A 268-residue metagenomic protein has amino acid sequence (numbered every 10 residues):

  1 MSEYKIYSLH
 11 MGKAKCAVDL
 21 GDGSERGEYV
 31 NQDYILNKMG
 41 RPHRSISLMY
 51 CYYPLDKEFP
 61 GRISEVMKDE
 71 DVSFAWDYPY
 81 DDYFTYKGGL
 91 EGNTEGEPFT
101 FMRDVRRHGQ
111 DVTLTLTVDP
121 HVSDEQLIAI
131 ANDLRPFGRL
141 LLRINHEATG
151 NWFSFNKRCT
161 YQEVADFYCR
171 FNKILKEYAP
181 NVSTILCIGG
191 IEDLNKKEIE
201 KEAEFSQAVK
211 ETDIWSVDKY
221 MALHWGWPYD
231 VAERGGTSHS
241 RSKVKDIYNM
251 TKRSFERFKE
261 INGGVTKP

Functional and structural regions predicted by a protein language model:
K15-A17, H43-S47, G109-T115, R139-R143 (+3 more regions): Structural preference for beta-strand elements that scaffold enzyme active sites
K15-L134: N-terminal carbohydrate-binding/catalytic regions of secreted carbohydrate-active enzymes
D19-S24, L48-Y52, T115-D119, I144-A148 (+3 more regions): Active-site-proximal beta-strand/loop segments in catalytic clefts of secreted hydrolases
D71-A75, P79-Y83, Y220-P268: Glycoside hydrolase catalytic-domain groove-lining segments
D119-I144, E163-Y178, K201-A208: An active-site-proximal structural segment forming one wall of the substrate-binding cleft that immediately precedes
N132-Y161, T184-E192, K219: Active-site groove signature of glycoside hydrolases
K173-E200, G263-P268: Aromatic-lined carbohydrate-recognition surfaces of secreted/lumenal glycan-active proteins
I191-S216: Substrate-binding cleft/loops of secretory-pathway carbohydrate-active enzymes
